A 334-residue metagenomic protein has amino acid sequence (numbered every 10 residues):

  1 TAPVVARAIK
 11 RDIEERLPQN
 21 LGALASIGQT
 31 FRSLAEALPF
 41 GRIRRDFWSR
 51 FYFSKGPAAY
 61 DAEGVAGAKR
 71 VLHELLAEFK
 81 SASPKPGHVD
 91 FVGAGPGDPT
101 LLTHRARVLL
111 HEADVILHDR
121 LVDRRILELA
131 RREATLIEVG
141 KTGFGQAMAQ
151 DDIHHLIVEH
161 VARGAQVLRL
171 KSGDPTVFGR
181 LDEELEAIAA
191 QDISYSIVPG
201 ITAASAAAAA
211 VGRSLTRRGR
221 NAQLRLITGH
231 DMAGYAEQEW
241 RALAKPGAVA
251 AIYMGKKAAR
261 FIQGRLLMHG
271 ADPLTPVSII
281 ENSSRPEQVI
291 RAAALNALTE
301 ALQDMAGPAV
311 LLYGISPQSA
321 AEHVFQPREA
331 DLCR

Functional and structural regions predicted by a protein language model:
T1, G97, L121-D123, V139-A147 (+4 more regions): Short, acidic/turn-prone active-site loops that include or flank metal/cofactor- and phosphate-binding residues
T1-E15, S33, A66, D123-R125 (+1 more regions): Adenine nucleotide-associated cytosolic modules
T1-L21, T202-A206, G212, A309: Short alpha-helices
K10-E14, H104-E112, A130-T135, E183-A187 (+5 more regions): Short, solvent-exposed amphipathic alpha-helical segments in soluble enzyme and RNA/protein-processing domains
S26-V89, D152, A162-V167, Q223 (+1 more regions): A contiguous loop/helix-start segment that scaffolds small-molecule binding in enzyme catalytic cores
E78, K85-F91, H111-I201, A206 (+1 more regions): Class I S-adenosyl-L-methionine
F91-V92, G97-P99: Flexible loop/N-cap segments at domain edges
D174-P246, V289-A293, E300, R334: Class I SAM-dependent methyltransferase SAM-binding "motif I" and its flanking Rossmann-like core
